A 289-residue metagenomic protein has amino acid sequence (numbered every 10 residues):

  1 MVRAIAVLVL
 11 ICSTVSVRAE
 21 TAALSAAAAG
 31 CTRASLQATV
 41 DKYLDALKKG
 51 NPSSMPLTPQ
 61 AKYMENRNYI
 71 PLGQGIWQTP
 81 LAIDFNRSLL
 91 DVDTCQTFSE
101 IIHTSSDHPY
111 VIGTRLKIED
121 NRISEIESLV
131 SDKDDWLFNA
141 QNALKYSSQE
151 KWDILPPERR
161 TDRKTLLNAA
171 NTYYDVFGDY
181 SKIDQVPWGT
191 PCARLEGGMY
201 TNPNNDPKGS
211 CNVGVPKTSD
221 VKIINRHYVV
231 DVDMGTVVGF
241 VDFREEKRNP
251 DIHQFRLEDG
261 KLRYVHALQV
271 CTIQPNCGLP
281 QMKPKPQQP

Functional and structural regions predicted by a protein language model:
I5-S13: Bacterial N-terminal signal peptides
A19-P289: C-terminal and inter-domain tail/linker signature
